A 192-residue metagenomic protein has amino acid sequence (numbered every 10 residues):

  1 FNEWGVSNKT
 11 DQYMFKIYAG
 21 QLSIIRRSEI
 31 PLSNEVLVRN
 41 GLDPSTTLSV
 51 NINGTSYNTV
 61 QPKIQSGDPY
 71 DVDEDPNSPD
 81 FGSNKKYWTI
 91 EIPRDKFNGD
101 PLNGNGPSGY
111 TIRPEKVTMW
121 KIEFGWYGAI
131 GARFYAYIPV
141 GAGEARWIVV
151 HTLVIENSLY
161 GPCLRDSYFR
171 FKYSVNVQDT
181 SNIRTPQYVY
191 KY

Functional and structural regions predicted by a protein language model:
F1-P69, D75-N77: Secretory/extracellular carbohydrate-interaction modules and structurally similar beta-sandwich "look-alikes"
S7-Y13, I30-R39, A142-A145, N176-V189: Short, surface-exposed beta-strand/loop "edge" segments at domain boundaries and coil↔beta transitions
V50, Y57-V60, V72, D166-Q178: A recognition module on extended beta-rich or small alphabeta surfaces enriched in W/G with H and D/E
T59, K63, G67-P101: Short helix-loop boundary/capping segments
P107-T111: Beta-strand-rich interaction surfaces with strong enrichment in secreted/lumenal proteins
E115-G131, Y137-P139: Localized edge beta-strand/strand-to-loop motifs within extracellular or lumenal beta-rich domains
P139-S167: Short, solvent-exposed beta-strand-to-loop segments that form ligand-recognition rims of beta-rich domains
E156-Y192: Ligand-recognition surfaces built from glycine- and aromatic
